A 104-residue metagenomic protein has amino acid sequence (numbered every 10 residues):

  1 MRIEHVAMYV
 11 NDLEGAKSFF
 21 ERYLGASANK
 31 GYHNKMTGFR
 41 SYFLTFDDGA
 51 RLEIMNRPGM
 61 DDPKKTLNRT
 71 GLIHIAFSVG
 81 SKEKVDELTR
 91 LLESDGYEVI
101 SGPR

Functional and structural regions predicted by a protein language model:
M1-G15, L72-F77: N-terminal beta-strand motif that seeds the catalytic metal site of vicinal oxygen chelate
M1-I3, T37-F39, D47, K65-L72: Short, solvent-exposed coil/turn segments
E4, N29, I73, I100-S101: A short, local hydrophobic-aromatic micro-motif
Y9-R51, P58: Core segments of cupin and vicinal oxygen chelate
L13-E14, I75-R104: Vicinal oxygen chelate
E53, P63, K84-D86: Intrinsically disordered, low-complexity acidic/polar segments
M55, P63-S78: Helix-adjacent hinge/juxtasegments
M60-P63, D95: A short local loop/turn or secondary-structure capping micro-motif enriched for an aromatic residue
